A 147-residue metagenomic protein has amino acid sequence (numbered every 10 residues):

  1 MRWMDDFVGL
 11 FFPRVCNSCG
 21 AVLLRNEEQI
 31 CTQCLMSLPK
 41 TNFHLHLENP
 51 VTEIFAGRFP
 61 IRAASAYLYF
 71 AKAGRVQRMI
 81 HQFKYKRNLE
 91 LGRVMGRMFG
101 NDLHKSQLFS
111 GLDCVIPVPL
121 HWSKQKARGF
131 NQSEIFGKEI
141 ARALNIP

Functional and structural regions predicted by a protein language model:
M1-P147: Glycine-rich phosphate/pyrophosphate-handling loop used in enzymes and phosphotransfer proteins
